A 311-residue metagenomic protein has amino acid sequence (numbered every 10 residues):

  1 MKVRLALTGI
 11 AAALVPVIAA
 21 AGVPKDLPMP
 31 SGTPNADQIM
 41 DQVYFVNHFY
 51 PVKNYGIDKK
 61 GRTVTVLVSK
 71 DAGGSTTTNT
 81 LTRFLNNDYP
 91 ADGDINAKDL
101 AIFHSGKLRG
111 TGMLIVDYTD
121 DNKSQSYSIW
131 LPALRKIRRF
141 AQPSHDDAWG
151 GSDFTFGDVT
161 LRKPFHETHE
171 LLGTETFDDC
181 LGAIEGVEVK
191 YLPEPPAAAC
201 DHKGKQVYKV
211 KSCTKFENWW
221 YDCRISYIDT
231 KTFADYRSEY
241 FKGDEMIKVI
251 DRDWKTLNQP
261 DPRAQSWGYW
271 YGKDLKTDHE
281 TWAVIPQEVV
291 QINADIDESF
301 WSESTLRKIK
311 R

Functional and structural regions predicted by a protein language model:
M1-I10: Bacterial N-terminal signal peptides that target proteins for export
P16-I18: N-terminal signal peptide c-region/cleavage motif recognized by signal peptidases
G22-I137: N-terminal mature ectodomain segment of secretory-pathway/periplasmic proteins
G22-V23, H104, L114-V116, S126-P164 (+1 more regions): Gly/Pro-enriched, hydrophobic low-complexity segments that function as extracytoplasmic propeptides/linkers
S69, G73, T78-A91, L171-T176 (+2 more regions): Short amphipathic beta-strand and strand-loop transition segments with alternating hydrophobic
D153-L192: Surface-exposed beta-loop interaction hotspot
S299-R311: Short, low-complexity, Pro/Ser/Thr/Gly-rich segments in the mature regions of secreted, periplasmic
